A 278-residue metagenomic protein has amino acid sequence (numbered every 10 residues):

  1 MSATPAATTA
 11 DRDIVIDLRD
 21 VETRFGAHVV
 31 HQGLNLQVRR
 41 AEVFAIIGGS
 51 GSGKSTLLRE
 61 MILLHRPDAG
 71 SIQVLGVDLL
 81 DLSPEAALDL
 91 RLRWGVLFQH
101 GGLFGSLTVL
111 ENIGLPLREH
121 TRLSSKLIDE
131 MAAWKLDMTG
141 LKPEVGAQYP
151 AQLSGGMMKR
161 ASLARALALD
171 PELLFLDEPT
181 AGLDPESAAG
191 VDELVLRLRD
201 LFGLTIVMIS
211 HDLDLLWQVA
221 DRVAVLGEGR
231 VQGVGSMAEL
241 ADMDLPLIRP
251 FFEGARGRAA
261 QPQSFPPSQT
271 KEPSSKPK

Functional and structural regions predicted by a protein language model:
I62: Helix-to-loop junction immediately C-terminal to a conserved catalytic motif
V77-D78, K126-E144: Conserved ABC ATPase "signature" region
Y149-L153, M157: Conserved ABC ATPase signature
D170: Conserved catalytic motifs of ABC-family nucleotide-binding domains
L174-D177: Catalytic Walker B motif of ABC-type/P-loop ATPase nucleotide-binding domains
